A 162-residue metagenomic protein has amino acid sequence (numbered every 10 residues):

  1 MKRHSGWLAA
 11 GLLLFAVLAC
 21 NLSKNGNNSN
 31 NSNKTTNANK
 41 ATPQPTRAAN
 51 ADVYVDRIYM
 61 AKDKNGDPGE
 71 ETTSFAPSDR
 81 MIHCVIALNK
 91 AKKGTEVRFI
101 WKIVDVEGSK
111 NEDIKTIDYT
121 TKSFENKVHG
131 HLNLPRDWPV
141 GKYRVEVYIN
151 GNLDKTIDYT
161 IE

Functional and structural regions predicted by a protein language model:
M1-L8: Bacterial N-terminal signal peptides that target proteins for export
A16-A19: C-terminal motif of bacterial Sec signal peptides marking the signal peptidase cleavage site
N21-T35: Bacterial lipoprotein signal-peptidase II cleavage site
N37-N39: FabD-like malonyl-/acyl-CoA
T42-T46: Intrinsically disordered, low-complexity proline-rich regions
R47-V140, E146-Y159: Contiguous segments within soluble domain cores/interaction surfaces
